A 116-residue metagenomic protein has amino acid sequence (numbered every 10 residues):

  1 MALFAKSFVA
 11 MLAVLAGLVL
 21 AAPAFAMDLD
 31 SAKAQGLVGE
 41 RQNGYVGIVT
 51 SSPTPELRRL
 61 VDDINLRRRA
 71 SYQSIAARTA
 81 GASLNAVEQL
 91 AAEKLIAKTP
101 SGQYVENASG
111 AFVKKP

Functional and structural regions predicted by a protein language model:
M1-L12: Bacterial N-terminal signal peptides that target proteins for export
A2-L3, A26-P116: Anionic, Ser/Thr-rich low-complexity intrinsically disordered regions
M11-L15, G102: Glycine-centered flexibility motif
A16, A21-A22: N-terminal signal peptide c-region/cleavage motif recognized by signal peptidases
